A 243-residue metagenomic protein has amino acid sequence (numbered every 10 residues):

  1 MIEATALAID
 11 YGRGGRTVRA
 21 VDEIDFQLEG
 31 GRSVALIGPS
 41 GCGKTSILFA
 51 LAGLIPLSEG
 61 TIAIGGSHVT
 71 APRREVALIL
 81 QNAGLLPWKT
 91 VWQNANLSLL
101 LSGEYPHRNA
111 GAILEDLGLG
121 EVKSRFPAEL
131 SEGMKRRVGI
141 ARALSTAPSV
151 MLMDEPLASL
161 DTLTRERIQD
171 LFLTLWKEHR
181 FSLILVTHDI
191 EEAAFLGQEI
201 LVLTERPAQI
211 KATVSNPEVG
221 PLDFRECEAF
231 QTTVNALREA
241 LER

Functional and structural regions predicted by a protein language model:
G12-G14, P56, K89, Q93-R108 (+1 more regions): ABC-type ATPase nucleotide-binding domains, specifically the catalytic core motifs of the NBD
I37-P39: The feature captures the beta-strand-to-loop junction immediately N-terminal to the Walker
A52: Helix-to-loop junction immediately C-terminal to a conserved catalytic motif
G60-A71: Conserved ABC transporter NBD signature motif
Y105-V122, T174: Conserved ABC ATPase "signature" region
F126-L130, M134: Conserved ABC ATPase signature
S145-S149: A short, proline-enriched helix->beta-strand linker immediately N-terminal to the Walker B motif in ABC-type P-loop
